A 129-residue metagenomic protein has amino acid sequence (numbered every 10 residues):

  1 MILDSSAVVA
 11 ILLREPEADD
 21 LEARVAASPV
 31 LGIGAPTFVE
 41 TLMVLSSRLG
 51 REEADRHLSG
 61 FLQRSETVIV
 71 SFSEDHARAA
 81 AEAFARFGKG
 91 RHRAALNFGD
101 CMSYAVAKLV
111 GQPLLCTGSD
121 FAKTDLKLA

Functional and structural regions predicted by a protein language model:
M1-I33, S46-G60: Short, well-structured N-terminal submotif of metal-dependent ribonuclease cores
V8-V9, F38, F121: A generic structural signal for short hydrophobic patches within well-formed alpha-helices
I11-D19, R78-E82, A129: Acidic-glycine-rich active-site phosphate/pyrophosphate-binding loop
L42-M43: Amphipathic alpha-helical segments within well-ordered protein domains
V68-P113: Active-site neighborhoods of divalent-metal-dependent phosphate/nucleic-acid chemistry enzymes
Y104-A129: Acidic, PIN/NYN-like endoribonuclease modules and their adjacent C-terminal/linker elements
